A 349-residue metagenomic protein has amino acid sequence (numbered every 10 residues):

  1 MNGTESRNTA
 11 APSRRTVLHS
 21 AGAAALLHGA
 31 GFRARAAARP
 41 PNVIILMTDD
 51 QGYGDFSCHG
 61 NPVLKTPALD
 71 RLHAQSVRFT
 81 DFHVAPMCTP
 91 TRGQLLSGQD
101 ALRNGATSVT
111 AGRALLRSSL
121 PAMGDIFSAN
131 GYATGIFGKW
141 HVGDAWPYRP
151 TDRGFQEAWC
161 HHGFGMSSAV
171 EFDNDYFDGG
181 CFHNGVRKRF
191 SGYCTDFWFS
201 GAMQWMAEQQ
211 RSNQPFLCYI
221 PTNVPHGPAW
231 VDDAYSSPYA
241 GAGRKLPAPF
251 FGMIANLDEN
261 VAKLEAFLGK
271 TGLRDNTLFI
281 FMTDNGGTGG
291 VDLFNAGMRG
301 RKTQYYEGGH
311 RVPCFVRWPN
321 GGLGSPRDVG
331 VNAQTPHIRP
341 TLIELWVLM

Functional and structural regions predicted by a protein language model:
N2-N8, P12-M349: Formylglycine-dependent sulfatase
